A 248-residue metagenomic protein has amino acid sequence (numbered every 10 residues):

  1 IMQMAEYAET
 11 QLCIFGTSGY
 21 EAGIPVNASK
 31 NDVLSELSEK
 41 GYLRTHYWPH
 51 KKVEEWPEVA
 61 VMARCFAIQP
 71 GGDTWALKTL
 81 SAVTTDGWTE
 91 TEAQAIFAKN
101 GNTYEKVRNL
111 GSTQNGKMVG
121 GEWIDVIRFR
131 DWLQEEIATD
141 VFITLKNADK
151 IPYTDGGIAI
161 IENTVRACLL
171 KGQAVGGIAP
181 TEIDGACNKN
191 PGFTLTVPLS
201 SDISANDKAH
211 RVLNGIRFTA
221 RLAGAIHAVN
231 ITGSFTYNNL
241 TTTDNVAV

Functional and structural regions predicted by a protein language model:
I1-Q3, I24-S29, E54-V61, I161-E162 (+1 more regions): Short, solvent-exposed polar/charged micro-motifs at secondary-structure junctions
I1-V53, D184-P198: Polar low-complexity, Ser/Thr/Gly/Ala/Asp/Asn-rich disordered segments used for subunit assembly and tip/surface
A8, T17-G19, S29, S35-S38 (+6 more regions): Generic serine detector
I24-S29, P57-A60, T85-W88, V197-S201 (+1 more regions): Short amphipathic alpha-helical surface micro-motifs
S35-I161: Extended basic-aromatic, gly/pro-enriched interface segments that bind polyanionic ligands
Q114-V248: Structured, hydrophobic secondary-structure cores that serve as assembly/anchoring elements
